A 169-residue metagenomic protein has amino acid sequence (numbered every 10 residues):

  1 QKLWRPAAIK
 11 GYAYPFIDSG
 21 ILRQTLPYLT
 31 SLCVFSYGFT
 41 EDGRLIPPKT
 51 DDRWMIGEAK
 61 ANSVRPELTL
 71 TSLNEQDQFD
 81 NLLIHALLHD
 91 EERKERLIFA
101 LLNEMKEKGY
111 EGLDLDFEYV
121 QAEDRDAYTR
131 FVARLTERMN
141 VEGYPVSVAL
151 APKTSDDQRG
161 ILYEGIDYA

Functional and structural regions predicted by a protein language model:
K2-F16, L26, F39-A169: Chitinase-like catalytic core of GlcNAc-active glycosidases
G20-I21: Short acidic active-site motifs
